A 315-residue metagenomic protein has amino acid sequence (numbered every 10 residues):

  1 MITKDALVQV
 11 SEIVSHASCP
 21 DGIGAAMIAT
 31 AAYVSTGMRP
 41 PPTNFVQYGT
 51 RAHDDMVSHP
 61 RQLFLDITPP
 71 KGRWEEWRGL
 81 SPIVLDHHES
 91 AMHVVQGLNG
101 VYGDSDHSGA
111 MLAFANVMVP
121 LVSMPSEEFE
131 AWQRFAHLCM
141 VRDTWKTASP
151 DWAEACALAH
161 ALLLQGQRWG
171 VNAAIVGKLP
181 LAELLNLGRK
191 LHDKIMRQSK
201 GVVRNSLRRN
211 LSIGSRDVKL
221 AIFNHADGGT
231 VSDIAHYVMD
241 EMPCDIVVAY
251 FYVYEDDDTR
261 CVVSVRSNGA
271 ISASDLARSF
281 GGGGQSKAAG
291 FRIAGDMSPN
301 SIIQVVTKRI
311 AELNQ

Functional and structural regions predicted by a protein language model:
M1-A157, G201-Q315: Replace "Mg2+/Mn2+-dependent" with "divalent metal-dependent
S149-R208: Accessory alpha-helical/coil subdomains and C-terminal extensions that flank or cap enzyme catalytic cores
